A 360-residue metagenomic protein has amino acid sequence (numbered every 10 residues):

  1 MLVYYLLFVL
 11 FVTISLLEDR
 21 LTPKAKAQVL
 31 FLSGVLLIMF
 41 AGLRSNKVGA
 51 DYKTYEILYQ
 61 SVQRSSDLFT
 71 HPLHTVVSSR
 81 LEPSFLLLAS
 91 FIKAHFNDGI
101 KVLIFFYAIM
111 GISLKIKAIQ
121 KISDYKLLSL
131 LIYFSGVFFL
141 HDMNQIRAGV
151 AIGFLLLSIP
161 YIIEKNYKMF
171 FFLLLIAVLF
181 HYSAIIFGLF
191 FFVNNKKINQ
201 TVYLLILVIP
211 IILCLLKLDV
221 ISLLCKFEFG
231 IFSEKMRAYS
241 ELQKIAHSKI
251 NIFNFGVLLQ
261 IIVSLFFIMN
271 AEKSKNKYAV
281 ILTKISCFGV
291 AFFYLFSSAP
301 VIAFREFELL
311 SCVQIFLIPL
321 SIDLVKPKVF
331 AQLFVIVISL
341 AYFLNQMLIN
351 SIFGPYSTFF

Functional and structural regions predicted by a protein language model:
K24, I116-S135: Transmembrane-helix signature of polytopic, membrane-embedded enzymes that assemble or transfer cell-envelope glycans
K53-E56, Q63, L86, F191-F304 (+1 more regions): Alpha-helical transmembrane segments and terminal signal-anchor/GPI-anchor hydrophobic tails, characterized by long
K53-S61, L68, L73-N97: Short hydrophobic/aromatic helix or loop-helix immediately within or flanking a transmembrane segment in polytopic
F105-K121: Transmembrane-helix motifs of polytopic, lipid-linked glycan transferases
L127-Q145, G149-L156, S183: Membrane-embedded helix bundles of polyisoprenyl
F138, M169-V193, Y294: Membrane-interface alpha helices of multi-pass inner-membrane proteins
M143-V150, L155, F180, I268-V325: Membrane-water interface signatures at transmembrane helix termini and the short loops that connect adjacent helices
L155-M169: Membrane-interface transmembrane helices that cradle and orient dolichyl/undecaprenyl
